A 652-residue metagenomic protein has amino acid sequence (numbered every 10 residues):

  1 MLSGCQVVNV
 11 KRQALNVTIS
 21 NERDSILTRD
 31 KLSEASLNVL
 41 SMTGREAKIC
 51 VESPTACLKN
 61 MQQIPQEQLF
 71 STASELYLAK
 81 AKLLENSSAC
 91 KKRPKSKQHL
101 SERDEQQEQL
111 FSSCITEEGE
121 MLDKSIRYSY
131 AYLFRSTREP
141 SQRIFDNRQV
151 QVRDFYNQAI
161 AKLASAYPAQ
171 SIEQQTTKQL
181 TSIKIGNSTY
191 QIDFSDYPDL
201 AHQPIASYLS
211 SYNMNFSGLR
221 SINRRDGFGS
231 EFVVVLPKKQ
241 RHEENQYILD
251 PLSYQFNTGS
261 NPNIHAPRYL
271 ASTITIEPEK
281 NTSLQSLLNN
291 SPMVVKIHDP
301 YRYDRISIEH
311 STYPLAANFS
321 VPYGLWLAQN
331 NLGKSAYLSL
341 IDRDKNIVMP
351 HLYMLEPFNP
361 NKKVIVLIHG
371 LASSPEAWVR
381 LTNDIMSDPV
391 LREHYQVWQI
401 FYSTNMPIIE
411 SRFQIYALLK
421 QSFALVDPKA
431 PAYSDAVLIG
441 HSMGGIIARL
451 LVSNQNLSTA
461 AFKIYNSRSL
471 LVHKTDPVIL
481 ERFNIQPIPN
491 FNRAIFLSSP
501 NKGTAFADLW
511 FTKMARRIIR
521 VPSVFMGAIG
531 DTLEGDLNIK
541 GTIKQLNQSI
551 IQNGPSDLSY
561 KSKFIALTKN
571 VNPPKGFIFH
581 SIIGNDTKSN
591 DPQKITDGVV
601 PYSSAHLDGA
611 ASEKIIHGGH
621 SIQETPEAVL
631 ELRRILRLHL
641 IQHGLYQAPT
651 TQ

Functional and structural regions predicted by a protein language model:
C5-I365, S374-R380, Q396, D427 (+2 more regions): Flexible, membrane-associating and regulatory peripheral segments of lipid-active enzymes
N86-T177, L367-H369, V397-Q545, D597: Serine-dependent carboxylesterase/thioesterase catalytic core of lipase-like alpha/beta-hydrolase/SGNH enzymes
N346-L355, I385, V478-F483: A short, compositionally biased domain-edge/stem linker segment
P357-P360, A430-A432, I488, P573: Short, flexible hinge/linker loops that cap or flank conserved catalytic cores
P375-E376, I408, G503-F506, K588-P592 (+1 more regions): Short, solvent-exposed loop/turn elements at domain surfaces
V379-Y395: Short amphipathic alpha-helix adjacent to the substrate-entry channel of hydrolases
R520-Q652: C-terminal subdomain of alpha/beta-hydrolase-fold enzymes, centered on the catalytic histidine and its supporting
